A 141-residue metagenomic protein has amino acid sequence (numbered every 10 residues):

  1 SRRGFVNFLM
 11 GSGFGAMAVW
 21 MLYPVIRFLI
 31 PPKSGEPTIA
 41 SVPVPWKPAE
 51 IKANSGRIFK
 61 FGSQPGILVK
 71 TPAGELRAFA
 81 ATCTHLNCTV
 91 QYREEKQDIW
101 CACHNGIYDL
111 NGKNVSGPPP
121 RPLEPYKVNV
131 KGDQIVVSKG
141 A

Functional and structural regions predicted by a protein language model:
R3, N7-E95, P122-A141: N-terminal pre-ligand scaffold of iron-sulfur
Q97-N105, V115-E124: Short cysteine/histidine-rich metal-coordination sites, predominantly Zn2+-binding motifs
I107-Y108, V128: Active-site and channel-lining beta-strand-loop segments that bind or position nucleotide-derived/phosphorylated
L110-P119, V136: A membrane-cytosol interface segment of integral membrane proteins
